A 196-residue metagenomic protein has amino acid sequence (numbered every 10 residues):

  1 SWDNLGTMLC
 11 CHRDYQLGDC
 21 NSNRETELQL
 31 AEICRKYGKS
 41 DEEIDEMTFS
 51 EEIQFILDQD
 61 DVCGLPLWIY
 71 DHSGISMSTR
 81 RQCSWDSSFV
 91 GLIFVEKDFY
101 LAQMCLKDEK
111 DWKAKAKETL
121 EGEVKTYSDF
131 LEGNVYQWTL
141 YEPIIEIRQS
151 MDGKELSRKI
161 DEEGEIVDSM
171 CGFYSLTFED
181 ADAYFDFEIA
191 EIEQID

Functional and structural regions predicted by a protein language model:
S1-D196: Acidic interaction surfaces
